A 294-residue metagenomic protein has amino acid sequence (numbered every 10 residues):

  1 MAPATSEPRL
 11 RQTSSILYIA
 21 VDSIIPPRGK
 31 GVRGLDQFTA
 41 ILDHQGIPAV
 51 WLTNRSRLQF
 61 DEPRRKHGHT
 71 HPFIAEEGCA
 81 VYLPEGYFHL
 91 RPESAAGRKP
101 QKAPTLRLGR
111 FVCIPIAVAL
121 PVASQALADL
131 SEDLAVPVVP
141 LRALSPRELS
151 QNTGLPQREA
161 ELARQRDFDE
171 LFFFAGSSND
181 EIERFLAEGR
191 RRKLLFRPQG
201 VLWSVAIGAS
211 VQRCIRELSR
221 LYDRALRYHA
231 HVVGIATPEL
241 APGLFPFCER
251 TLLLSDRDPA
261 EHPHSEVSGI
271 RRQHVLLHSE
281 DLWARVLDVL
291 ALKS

Functional and structural regions predicted by a protein language model:
M1-V21, K66: Non-catalytic pre-domain segments flanking phosphatase-related domains
P8, Q12, V32-G34, V201-S294: Mg2+-dependent phosphoryl-transfer enzymes with acidic/Ser/Thr/Gly-rich catalytic loops
I24-P27: Hydrophobic "anchor" residues
G31-L141: Active-site phosphate-binding/coordination module
P48, L195, R250-T251: Residue-level detector of anion-binding/catalytic polar loops
T70-E76, R158-E159, T251-D256: Short hydrophobic/aromatic-enriched beta-strand-loop microsegments
Y87-P92, T153-P156, D288-K293: Short, surface-exposed amphipathic charged segments that create phosphate/polyanion-binding patches used for binding
L130-V233, E239: Conserved acidic, metal-coordinating active-site core of Asp-based, Mg2+-dependent phosphoryl-transfer enzymes
